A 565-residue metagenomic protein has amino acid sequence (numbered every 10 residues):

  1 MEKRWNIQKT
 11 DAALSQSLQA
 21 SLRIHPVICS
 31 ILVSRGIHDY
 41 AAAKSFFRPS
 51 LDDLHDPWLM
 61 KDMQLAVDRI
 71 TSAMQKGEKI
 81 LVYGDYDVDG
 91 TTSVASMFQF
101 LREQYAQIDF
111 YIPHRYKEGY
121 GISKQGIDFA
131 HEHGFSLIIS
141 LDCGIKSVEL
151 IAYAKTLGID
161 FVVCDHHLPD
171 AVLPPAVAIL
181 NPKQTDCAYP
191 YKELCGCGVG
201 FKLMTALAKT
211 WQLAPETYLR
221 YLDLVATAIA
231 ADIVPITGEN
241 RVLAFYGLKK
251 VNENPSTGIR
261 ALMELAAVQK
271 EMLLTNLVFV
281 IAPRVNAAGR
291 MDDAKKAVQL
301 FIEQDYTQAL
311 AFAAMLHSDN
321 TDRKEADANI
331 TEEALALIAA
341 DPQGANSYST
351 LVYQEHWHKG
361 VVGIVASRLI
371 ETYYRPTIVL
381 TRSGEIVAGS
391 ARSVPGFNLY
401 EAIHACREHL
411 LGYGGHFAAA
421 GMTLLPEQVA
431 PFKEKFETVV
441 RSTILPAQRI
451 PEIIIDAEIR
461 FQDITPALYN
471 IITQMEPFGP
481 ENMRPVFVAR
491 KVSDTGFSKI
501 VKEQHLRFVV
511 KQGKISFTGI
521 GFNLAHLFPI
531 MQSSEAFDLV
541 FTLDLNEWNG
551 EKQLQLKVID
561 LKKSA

Functional and structural regions predicted by a protein language model:
E2, Q8, A12-L137, L157-G158 (+5 more regions): Hydrophobic helix-and-loop "lid/oligomerization" segment in the mid-to-C-terminal part of catalytic domains
S96, V172-L213, Y218-A230: Short alpha-helices
Y116-E118, S147, H167-V172, D186-A188 (+2 more regions): Short gly/pro/ser/thr-enriched loop/turn and capping motifs at secondary-structure boundaries
S147-V148, D232: Intrinsically disordered, low-complexity regulatory tails of plant transcription factors and co-regulators
I459-G519: Accessory interdomain/linker segments of ATP-dependent helicases and helicase-like nucleic-acid enzymes that mediate
G496-K502, F522, P529, D544-L554: Single-stranded nucleic-acid-binding OB-fold domains
A525-V540: Short nucleic-acid-contacting surface segments enriched for D/E, G, S/T with interspersed K/R
N549-A565: OB-fold/S1-family single-stranded nucleic acid-binding modules
